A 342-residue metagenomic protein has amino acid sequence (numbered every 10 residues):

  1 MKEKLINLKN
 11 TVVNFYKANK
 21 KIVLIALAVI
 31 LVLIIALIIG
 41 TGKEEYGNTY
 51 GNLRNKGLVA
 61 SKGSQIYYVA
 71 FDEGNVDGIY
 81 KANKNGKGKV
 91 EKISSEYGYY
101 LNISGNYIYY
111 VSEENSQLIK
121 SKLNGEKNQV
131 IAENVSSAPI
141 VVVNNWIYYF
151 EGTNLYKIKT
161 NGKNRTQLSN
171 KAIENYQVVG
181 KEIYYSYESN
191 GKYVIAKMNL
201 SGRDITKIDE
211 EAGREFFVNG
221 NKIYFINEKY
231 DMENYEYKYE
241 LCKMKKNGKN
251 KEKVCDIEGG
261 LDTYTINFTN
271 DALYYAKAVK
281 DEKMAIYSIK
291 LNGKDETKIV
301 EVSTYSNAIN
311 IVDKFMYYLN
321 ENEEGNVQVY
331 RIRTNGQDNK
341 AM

Functional and structural regions predicted by a protein language model:
M1-I6: N-terminal intrinsically disordered, acidic low-complexity segments at the extreme N-terminus
K9-I30: N-terminal Sec-pathway targeting helices
L31-I34, I38-M342: Sequence signature of WD/YWTD-type beta-propeller architectures
